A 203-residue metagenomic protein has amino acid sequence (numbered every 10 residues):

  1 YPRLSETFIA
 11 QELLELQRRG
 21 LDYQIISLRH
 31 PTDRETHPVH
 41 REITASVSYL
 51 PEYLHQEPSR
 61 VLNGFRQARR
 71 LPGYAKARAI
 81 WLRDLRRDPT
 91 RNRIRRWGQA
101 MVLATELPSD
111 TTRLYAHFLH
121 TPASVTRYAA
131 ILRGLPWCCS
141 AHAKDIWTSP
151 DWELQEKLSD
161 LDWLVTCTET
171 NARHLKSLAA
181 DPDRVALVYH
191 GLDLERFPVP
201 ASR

Functional and structural regions predicted by a protein language model:
S5-R19: Short amphipathic alpha-helix
I25-R93: A conserved catalytic-core segment of Leloir-type glycosyltransferases
L28, L119, A141-K144, Y189-H190: Histidine-centered beta-alpha loop that forms part of the nucleotide-sugar donor binding/catalytic region in diverse
Y49, D88-I94, V102-T121: Short N-terminal targeting/anchoring amphipathic segment
L107, P136-W163: A conserved, positively charged/aromatic
A116, T166-C167: Short beta-strand scaffold positions
P150-W152, K176, L192-R203: Acidic anion/phosphate-binding donor-loop and adjacent secondary structure in glycosyltransferase catalytic cores
T170, G191: Carbohydrate-associated surface elements
